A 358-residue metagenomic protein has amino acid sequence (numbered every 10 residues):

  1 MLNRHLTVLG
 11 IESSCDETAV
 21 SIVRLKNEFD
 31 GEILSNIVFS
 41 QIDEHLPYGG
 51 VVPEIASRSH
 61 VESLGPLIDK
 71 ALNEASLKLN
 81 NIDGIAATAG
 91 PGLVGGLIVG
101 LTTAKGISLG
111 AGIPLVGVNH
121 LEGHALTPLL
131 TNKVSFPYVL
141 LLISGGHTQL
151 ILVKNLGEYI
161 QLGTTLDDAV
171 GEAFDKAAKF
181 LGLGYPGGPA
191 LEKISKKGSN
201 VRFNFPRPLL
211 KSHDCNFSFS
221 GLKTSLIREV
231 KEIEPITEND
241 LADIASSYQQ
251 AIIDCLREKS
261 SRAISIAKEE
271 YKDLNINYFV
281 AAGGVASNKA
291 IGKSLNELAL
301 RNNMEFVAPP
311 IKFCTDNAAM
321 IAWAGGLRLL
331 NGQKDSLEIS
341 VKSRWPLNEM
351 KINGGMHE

Functional and structural regions predicted by a protein language model:
M1-L6, G117-V139, A324: Conserved phosphate-binding catalytic cores of ATP/NTP-utilizing and phosphoryl-transfer enzymes
H5-N81, A87-P91, H120, H124: N-terminal beta-alpha supersecondary unit
T18-R24, L126, L140, T148-L152: Short beta-strand scaffold segments in enzyme catalytic cores
N36, K78, K193-F279, N288-N302 (+2 more regions): A contiguous, well-structured pocket-lining segment that forms one wall/lid of small-molecule binding clefts in soluble
L79-A89, E270-V285, V307-P309: Short glycine-rich phosphate-binding loop at a beta-alpha junction
G117-V118, Y278, N296-I321: Conserved phosphate-binding/catalytic loops in two-lobed NTP-binding clefts
H124, P309-L347: Glycine-rich phosphate-binding/hydrolytic loop that grips phosphoryl groups
N155-S199, K223-T224, R228-E234: Glycine-rich phosphate-binding loop plus the immediately following alpha-helix
